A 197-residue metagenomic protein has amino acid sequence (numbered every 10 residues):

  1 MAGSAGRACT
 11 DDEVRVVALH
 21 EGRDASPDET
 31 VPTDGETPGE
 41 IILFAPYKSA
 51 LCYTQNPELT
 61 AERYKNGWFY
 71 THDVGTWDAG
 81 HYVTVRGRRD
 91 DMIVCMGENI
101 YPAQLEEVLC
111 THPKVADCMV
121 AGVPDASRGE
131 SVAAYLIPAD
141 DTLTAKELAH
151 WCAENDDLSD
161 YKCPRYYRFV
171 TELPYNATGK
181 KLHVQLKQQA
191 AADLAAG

Functional and structural regions predicted by a protein language model:
M1-Y82, D90-M92, L105-E106: Conserved AMP-binding/adenylate-forming
V16, L43, P138, F169-V170: Hydrophobic residues in beta-strands and at strand termini
V17-L19, A121-V123, V170: Conserved beta-strand termini and adjacent loop/short-helix elements that scaffold enzyme active sites in alpha/beta
L19, A139, Y175: Short, conserved catalytic or interaction motifs in soluble domains
A45, L51-C52, V74-K162, G179 (+1 more regions): AMP-binding/adenylate-forming catalytic core of the ANL superfamily
R165-T178: Short proline/glycine- and acidic-rich turn/helix-capping motifs at secondary-structure junctions
Q188-G197: Acidic/polar alpha-helix N-cap and adjacent early helical turns within long charge-rich amphipathic helices/linkers
